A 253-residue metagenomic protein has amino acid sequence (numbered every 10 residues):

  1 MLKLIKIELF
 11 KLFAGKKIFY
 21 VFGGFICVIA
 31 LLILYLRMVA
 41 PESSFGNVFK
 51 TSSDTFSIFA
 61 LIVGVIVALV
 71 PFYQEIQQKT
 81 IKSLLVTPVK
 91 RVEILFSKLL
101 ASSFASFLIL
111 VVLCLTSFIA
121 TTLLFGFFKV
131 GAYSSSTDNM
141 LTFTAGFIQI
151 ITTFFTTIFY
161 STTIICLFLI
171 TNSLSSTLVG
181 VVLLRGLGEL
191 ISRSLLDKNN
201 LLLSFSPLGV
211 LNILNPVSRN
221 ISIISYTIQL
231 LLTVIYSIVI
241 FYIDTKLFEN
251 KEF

Functional and structural regions predicted by a protein language model:
M1-F22: Aromatic- and glycine-rich beta-strand/loop motifs that create alpha-glucan
L2, G23, P216-F253: Alpha-helical transmembrane segments of multi-pass membrane transporters/translocases
K16-F19, K90-V92, F96, S173-T177: Membrane-helix interface segments
F22-C27, S102-A120, V179-L195: Hydrophobic alpha-helical membrane-insertion segments
I29-V70, F96-L169, L211-T233: Secretory targeting signals
L34-V39, F168-F205: Transmembrane helix segments
G64-A68, Q77, I81, T116 (+3 more regions): Hydrophobic/aromatic residues in alpha-helical transmembrane segments
A68-V86, R91, F253: Transmembrane helix boundary and interhelical loop/hinge segments in multi-pass membrane proteins
